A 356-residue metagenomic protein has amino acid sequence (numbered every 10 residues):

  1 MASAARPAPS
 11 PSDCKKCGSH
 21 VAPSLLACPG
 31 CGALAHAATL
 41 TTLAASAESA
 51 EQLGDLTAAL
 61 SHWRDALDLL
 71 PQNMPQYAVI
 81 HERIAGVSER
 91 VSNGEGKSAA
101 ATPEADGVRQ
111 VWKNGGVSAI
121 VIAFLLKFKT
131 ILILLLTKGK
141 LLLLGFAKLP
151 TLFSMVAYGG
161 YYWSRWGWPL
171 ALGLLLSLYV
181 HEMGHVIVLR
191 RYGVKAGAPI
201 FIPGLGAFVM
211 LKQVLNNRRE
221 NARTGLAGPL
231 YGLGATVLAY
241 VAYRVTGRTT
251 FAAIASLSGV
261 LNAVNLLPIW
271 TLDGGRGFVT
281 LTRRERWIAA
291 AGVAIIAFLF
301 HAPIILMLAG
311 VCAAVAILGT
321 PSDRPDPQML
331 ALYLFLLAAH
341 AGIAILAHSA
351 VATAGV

Functional and structural regions predicted by a protein language model:
G18, G32-A35: Cys/His-coordinated zinc-binding microdomains
H36, N73-G94: TPR/TPR-like alpha-solenoid helical repeat scaffolds
L40, A85-V356: Hydrophobic transmembrane alpha-helices and their immediate loop junctions in multi-pass integral membrane proteins
